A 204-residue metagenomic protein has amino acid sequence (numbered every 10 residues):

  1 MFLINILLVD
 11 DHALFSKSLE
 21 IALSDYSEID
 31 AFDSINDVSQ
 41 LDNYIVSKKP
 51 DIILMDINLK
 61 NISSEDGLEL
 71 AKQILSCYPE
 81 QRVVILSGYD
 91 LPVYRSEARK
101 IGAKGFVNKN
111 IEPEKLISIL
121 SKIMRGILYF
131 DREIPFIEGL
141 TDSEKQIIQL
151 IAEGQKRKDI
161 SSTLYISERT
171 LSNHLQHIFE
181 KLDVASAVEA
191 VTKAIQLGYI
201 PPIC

Functional and structural regions predicted by a protein language model:
M1-Y129: N-terminal regulatory/sensing modules of transcriptional regulators
S16, L75, S143-E144, K181 (+1 more regions): Short, cationic motifs built from Arg/Lys/His that form the positively charged side of catalytic pockets
D33, K72, K100, Q149 (+3 more regions): A cross-family signal for key residues in well-ordered alpha-helices that form functional helical elements
I62, G139-L140, T170: Residue-level "hotspot" positions that anchor or transmit function at local structural transition points
L120, I151, A194: Hydrophobic "lid"/C-terminal helical patch of Rossmann-like NAD(P)-dependent dehydrogenase/epimerase domains
G126-Q155: Regulatory hinge/linker segments at domain boundaries that couple sensory/effector modules to output domains
K156-E189, K193-Q196, C204: Recognition helix of helix-turn-helix DNA-binding domains
